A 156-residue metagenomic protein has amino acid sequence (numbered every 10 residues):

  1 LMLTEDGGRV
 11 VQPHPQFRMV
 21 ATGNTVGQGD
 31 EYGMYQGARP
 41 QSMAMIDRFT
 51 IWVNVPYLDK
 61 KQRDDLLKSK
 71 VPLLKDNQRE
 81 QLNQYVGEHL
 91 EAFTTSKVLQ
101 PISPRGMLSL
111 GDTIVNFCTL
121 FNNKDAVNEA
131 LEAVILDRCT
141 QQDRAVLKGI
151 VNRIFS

Functional and structural regions predicted by a protein language model:
L1-S156: C-terminal regulatory/interaction module of P-loop NTP-utilizing enzymes
